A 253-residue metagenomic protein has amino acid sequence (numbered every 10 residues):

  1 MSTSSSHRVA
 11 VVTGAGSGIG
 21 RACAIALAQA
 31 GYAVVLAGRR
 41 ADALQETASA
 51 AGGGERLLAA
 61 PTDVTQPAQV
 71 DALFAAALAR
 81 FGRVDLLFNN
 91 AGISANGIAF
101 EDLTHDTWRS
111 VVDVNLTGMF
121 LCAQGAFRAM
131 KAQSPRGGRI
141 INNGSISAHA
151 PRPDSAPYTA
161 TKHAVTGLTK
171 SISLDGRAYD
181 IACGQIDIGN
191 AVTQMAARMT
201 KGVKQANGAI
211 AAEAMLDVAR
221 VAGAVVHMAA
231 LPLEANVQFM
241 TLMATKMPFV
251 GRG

Functional and structural regions predicted by a protein language model:
G16-G18: Conserved glycine-rich cofactor-binding loop
A30-E46: Conserved glycine-rich Rossmann-like NAD(P)H-binding loop of the short-chain dehydrogenase/reductase
P61-L73, H105: The beta1-alpha1 cofactor-binding region of Rossmann-like NAD(H)/NADP(H)-dependent oxidoreductases
I98-F100, T107-R109: Substrate-binding pocket helix/loop in short-chain dehydrogenase/reductase
A123, T161: Active-site helix of classical SDR
S145: Residue(s) in the substrate-gating loop at a strand-loop-helix junction that position the organic substrate next
Q185-I186, K204-V250: C-terminal helical subdomain
